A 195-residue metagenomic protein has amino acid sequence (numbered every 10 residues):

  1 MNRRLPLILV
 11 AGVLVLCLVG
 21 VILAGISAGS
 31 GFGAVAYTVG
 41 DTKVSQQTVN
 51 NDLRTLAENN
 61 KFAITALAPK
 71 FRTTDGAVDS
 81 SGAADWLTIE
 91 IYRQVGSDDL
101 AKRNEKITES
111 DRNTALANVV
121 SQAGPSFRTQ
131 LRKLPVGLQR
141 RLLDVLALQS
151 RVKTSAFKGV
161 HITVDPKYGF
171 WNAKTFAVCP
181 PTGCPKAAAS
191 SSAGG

Functional and structural regions predicted by a protein language model:
M1-V78, K158-G195: Short, low-structural-confidence N-terminal segments
A28-L134: N-terminal targeting/tethering segments
V120-F176: Extracytosolic low-complexity repeat regions of secreted or lipid-anchored proteins
